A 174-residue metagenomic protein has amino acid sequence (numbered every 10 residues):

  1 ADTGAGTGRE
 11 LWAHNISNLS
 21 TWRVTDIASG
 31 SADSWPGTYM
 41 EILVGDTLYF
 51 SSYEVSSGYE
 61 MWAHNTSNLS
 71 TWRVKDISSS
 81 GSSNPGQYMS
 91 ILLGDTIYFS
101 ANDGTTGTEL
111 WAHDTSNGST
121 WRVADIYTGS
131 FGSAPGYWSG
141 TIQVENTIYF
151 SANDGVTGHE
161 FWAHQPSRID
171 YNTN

Functional and structural regions predicted by a protein language model:
A1-R168, N172: Feature 14080 marks short, conserved micro-sites in well-ordered regions that are central to protein function
